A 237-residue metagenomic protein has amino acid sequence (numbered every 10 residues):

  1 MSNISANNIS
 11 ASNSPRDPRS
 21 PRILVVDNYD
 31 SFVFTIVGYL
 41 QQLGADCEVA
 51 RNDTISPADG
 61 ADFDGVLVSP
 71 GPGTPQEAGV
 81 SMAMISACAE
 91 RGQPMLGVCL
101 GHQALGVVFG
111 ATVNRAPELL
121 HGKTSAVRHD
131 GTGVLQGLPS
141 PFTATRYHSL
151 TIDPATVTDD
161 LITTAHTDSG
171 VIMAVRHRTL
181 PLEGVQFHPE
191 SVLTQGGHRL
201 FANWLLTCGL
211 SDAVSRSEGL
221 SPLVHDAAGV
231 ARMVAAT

Functional and structural regions predicted by a protein language model:
M1-R19, E218-A228: Intrinsically disordered, low-complexity terminal tails and inter-domain linkers enriched for S/T/G/P/D/E
P21-L43: Short, charged N-terminal beta->alpha structural module
R22, D46, D64-G65, P94-L96 (+2 more regions): Structural signature of beta-strand start/N-cap positions in the alpha/beta core of ABC transporter nucleotide-binding
Q41-P57: A short, well-structured beta->alpha microelement
T54-F63, T156: Short amphipathic alpha-helix with an adjacent loop that forms part of the alpha/beta core around
D62-G137, P141, F201: Cysteine-nucleophile active-site neighborhood
G133-T179: Catalytic beta-strand/loop cores that center a nucleophilic Ser/Cys/Thr and support acyl-enzyme chemistry
V192-T237: Acyltransferase
